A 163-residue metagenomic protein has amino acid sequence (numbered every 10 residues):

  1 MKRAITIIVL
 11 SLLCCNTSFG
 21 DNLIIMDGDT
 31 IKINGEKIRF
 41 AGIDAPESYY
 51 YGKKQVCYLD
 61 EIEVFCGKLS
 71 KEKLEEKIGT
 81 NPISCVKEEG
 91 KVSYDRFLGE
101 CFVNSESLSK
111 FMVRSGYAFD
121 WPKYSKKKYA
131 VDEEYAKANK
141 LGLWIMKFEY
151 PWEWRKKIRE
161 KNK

Functional and structural regions predicted by a protein language model:
A4-T17: Sec-dependent N-terminal signal peptides
C15-K163: Small beta-barrel nucleic-acid-binding modules, primarily SNase/OB-fold domains and secondarily Tudor-like barrels
